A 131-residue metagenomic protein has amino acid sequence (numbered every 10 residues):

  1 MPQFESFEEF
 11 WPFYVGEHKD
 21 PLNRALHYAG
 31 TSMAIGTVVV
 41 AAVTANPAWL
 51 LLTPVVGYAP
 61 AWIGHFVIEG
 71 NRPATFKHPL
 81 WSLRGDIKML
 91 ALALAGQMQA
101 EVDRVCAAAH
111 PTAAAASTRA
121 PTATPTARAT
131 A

Functional and structural regions predicted by a protein language model:
M1-Y14, G70-A120: Membrane-proximal soluble regions of multi-pass membrane proteins
F7-A29: Membrane interfacial helix-start motif at the N-side
L26-V40: Core segments of transmembrane alpha-helices that mediate helix-helix packing or line hydrophobic substrate/ligand
V38-A41, G64, A93: Structural signal for membrane-spanning alpha-helices in multi-pass inner-membrane proteins, emphasizing helix cores
V39-L50: Helix-coil boundary and interhelical linker segments in multi-pass alpha-helical membrane proteins
V55-E69: Transmembrane alpha-helical segments that form the membrane-embedded catalytic/substrate-channel core of multi-pass
P121-A131: Long, low-complexity, intrinsically disordered segments
